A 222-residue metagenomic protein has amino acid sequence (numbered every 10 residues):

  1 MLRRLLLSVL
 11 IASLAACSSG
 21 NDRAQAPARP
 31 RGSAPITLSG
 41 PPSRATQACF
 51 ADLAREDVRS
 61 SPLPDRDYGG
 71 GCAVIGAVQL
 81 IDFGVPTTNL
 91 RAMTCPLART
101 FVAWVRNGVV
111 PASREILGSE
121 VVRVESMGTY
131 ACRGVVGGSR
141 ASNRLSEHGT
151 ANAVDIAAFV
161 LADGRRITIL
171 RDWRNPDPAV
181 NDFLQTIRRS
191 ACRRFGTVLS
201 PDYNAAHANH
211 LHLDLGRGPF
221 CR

Functional and structural regions predicted by a protein language model:
M1-V9: Bacterial N-terminal signal peptides that target proteins for export
S13-A16: C-terminal motif of bacterial Sec signal peptides marking the signal peptidase cleavage site
S18, A48-F50, G71-A73, T94-P96 (+3 more regions): Sequence contexts marking disulfide-bonded cysteines in secreted/extracellular proteins
S18-F50: Proline-rich, low-complexity linker regions of envelope-associated factors in Gram-negative bacteria
D22-Q25, V110-S113, S142-R222: Catalytic cores and adjacent binding grooves of peptidoglycan-active enzymes
A34-G40, R91-T100, N143, I169-P178: Second-shell loop/turn segments in exported
P41-E125: Active-site acidic/histidine clusters and adjacent loop/turn architecture that either coordinate catalytic ions
E115-A151: Active-site-adjacent substructure of cysteine-protease-like catalytic cores
